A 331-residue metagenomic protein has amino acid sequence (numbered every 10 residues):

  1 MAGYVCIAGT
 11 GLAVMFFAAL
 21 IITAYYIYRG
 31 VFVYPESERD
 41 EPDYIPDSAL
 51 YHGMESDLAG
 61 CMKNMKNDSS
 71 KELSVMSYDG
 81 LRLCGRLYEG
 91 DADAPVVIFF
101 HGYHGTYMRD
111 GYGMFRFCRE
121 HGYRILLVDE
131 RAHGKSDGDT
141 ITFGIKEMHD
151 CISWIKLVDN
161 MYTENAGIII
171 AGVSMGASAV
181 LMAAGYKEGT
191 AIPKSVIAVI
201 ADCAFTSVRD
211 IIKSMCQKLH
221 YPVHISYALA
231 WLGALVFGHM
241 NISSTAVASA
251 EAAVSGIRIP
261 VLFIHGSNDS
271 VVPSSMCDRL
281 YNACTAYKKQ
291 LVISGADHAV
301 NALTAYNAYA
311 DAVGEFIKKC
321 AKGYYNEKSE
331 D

Functional and structural regions predicted by a protein language model:
Y4-M76: An N-terminal hydrophobic leader/cap segment in hydrolases
Y103-F117, E130: The serine-hydrolase catalytic nucleophile loop
C118-D137: Conserved alpha/beta-hydrolase
I141-Y162: Alpha/beta-hydrolase active-site loop
G185-A246, A252: Hydrolase active-site cap/lid region
A250, I259, P273-N282: Short alpha-helix in the alpha/beta-hydrolase fold that links the catalytic acid
G256-R258, F263-H265, D269: Short beta-strand/loop motif that positions the catalytic acidic residue of the alpha/beta-hydrolase fold
A296-A310: Catalytic histidine-centered segment of alpha/beta-hydrolase-like enzymes
